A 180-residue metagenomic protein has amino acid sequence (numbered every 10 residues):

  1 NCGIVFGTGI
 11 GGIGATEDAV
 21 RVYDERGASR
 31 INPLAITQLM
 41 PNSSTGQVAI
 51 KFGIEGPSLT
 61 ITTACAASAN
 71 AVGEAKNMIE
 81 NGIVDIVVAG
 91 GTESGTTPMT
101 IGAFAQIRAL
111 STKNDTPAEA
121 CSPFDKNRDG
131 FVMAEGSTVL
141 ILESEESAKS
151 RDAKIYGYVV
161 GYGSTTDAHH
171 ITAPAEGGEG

Functional and structural regions predicted by a protein language model:
N1-G3, L59-T63, V84-T92, K154-Y162: Beta-strand segments within the central parallel beta-sheet cores of soluble alpha/beta enzyme folds
T8-G11, T63-A67, G91-T96, G161-T166: Acidic, glycine-rich active-site loops and adjacent beta-strand->loop/helix elements that engage anionic groups
G11-E74, I83, Q106-V132: Conserved catalytic cysteine-centered active-site region of acyl-thioester-dependent Claisen-condensing enzymes
A15-D18, V72, T97-A103, H169-T172: Short acidic, glycine/serine/threonine-rich loops at helix termini
S43, Q47-K51, E74-M78, M99 (+3 more regions): Alpha-helical scaffold segments in soluble metabolic enzymes
E93-S94, I101-A109: Fold-level recognition of mixed alpha/beta catalytic cores in primary-metabolism enzymes, strongest
D115-G180: Condensing-enzyme catalytic core mediating Claisen C-C bond formation in acyl metabolism
